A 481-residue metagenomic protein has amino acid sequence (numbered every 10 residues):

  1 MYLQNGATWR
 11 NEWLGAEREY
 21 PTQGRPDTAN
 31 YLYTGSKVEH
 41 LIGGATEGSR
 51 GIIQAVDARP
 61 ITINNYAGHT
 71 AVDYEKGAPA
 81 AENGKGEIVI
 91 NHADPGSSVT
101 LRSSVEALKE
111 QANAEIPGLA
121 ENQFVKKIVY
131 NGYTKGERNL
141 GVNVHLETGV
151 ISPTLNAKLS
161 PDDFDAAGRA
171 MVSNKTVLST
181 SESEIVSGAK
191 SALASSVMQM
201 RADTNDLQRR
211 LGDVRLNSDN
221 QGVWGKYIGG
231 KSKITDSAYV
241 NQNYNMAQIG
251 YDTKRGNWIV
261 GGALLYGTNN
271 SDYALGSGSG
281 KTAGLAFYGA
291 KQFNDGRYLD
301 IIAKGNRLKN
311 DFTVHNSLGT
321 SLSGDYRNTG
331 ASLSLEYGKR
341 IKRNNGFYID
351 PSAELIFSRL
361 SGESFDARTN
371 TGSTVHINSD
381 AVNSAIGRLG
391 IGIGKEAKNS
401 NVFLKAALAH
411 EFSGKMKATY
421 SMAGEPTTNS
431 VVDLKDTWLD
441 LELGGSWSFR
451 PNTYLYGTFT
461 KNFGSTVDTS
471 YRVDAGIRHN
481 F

Functional and structural regions predicted by a protein language model:
M1-K127: Extracellular beta-strand/loop-rich repeat segments of large surface/secreted proteins
L14, G77, E354-I356, K405-A409: Histidine- and/or cysteine-centered catalytic micro-motif in compact active-site loops
G68-G86, S97-D252, N328: Outer-membrane translocation/initiation segment of Type V secreted surface proteins
S181-N345, I349, F459-T460, S465 (+2 more regions): Outer membrane beta-barrel translocator domains of Type V secretion systems
S237-N243, A274-G276, K309-R327, S361-N383 (+1 more regions): Solvent-exposed, glycine/polar-rich loop segments of beta-barrel outer-membrane systems
A286, A290-K291, R343, H376-F481: Outer membrane beta-barrel transmembrane domains
I349, E354-L360: Solvent-exposed flexible segments
